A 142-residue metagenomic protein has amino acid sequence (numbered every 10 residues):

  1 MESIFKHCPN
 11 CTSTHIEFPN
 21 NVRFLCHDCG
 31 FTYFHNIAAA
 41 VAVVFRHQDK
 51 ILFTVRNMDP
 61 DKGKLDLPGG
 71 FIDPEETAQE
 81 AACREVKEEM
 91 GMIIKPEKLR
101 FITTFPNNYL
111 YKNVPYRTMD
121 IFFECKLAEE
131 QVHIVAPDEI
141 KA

Functional and structural regions predicted by a protein language model:
M1-I4, F101: A broadly conserved sequence feature marking short terminus-proximal activation segments in nucleic acid-centric
S3-H7, R23: Residues immediately within or flanking Cys/His clusters that coordinate Zn2+ in small zinc-binding modules
C8-C11, C26-C29: Short cysteine-rich clusters marking metal-coordination/redox-active sites
I16-E17, F34: Short functional micro-motifs and their immediate structural scaffolds
E17-R23: Short linker/helix segments within small regulatory modules
D28-L52, F71: Conserved N-terminal beta-strand and adjoining loop/helix that marks the start of the Nudix/MutT-like hydrolase domain
R46-E88: Conserved Nudix-box catalytic region and its N-terminal flanking loop in Nudix hydrolases and closely related
I72-E97, T103-A142: Unchanged
